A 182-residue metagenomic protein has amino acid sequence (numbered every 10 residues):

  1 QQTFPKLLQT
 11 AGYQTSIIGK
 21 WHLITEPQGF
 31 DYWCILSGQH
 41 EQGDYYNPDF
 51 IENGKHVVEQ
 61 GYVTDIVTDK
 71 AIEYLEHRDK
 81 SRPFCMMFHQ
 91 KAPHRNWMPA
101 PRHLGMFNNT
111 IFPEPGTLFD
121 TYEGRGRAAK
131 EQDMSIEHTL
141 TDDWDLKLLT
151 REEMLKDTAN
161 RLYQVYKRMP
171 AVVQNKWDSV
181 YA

Functional and structural regions predicted by a protein language model:
Q1-A182: Formylglycine-dependent sulfatase
